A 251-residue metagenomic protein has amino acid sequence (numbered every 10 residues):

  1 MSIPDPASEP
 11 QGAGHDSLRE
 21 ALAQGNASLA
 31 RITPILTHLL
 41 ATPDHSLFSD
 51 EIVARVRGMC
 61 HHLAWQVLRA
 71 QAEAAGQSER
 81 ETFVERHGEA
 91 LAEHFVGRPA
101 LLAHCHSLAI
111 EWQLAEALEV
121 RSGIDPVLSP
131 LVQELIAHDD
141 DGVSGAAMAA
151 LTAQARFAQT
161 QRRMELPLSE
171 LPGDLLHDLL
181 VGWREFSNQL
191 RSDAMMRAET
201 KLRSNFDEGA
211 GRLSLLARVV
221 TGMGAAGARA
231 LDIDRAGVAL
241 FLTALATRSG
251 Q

Functional and structural regions predicted by a protein language model:
M1-P167: N-terminal alpha-helical scaffold/docking segments in eukaryotic complex subunits
F157-Q251: A contiguous, surface-oriented mixed alpha/beta subdomain in the mid-to-C-terminal portion of proteins that forms
